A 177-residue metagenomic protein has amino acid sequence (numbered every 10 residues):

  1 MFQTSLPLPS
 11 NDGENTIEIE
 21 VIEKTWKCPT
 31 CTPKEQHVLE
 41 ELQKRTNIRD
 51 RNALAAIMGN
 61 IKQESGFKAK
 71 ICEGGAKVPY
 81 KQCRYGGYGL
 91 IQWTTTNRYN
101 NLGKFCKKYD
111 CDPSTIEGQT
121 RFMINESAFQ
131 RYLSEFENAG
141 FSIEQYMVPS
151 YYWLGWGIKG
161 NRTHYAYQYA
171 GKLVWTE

Functional and structural regions predicted by a protein language model:
M1-A55, Y169-E177: Extracellular cell-wall/glycan-interacting regions and their flexible linkers
M1-D12, T16, Y99-E177: Non-catalytic cell-wall polysaccharide-engagement segments
T16-H37, E41-L42, S65-G140: Peptidoglycan-targeting cell-wall enzymes and recognition modules
T46-R51, Y80, Y146-Y151: Hydrophobic alpha-helical context, especially transmembrane and signal-peptide helices
R51-K68: Short, functionally critical alpha-helical segments immediately adjacent to catalytic or ligand/cofactor-binding
